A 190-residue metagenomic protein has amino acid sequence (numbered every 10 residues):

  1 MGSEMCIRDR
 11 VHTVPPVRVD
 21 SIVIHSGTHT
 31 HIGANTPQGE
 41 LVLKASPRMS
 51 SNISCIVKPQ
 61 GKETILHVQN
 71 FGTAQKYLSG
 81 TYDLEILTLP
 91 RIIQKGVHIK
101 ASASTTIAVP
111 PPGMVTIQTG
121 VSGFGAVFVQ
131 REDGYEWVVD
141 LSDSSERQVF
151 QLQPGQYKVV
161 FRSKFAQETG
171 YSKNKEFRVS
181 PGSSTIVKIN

Functional and structural regions predicted by a protein language model:
M1-I7: Short, small-residue-biased leader/transition segments that mark boundaries at the very start of proteins
E4, S79-T81, P154-Q156: Extracellular Ig-like/FN3 beta-sandwich strand-entry sites
R10, D83-L87, K158-R162: Extracellular recognition modules
H12-N35, L89-P110, K164-N190: Structured interaction patches on ligand/partner-binding surfaces of diverse proteins
I22-I24, K62-Q69, V97-I99, W137-S144: Short beta-strand segments within Ig-like beta-sandwich modules, predominantly Fibronectin type-III
G39-P47, G113-V121: A short, amphipathic beta-strand motif
P47-E63, V121-W137: Short, ordered, surface-exposed loop/turn motifs in non-cytosolic proteins
F71-K76, S104, S145-Q151: Short, surface-exposed beta-strand/beta-hairpin micro-motifs centered on an aromatic residue
